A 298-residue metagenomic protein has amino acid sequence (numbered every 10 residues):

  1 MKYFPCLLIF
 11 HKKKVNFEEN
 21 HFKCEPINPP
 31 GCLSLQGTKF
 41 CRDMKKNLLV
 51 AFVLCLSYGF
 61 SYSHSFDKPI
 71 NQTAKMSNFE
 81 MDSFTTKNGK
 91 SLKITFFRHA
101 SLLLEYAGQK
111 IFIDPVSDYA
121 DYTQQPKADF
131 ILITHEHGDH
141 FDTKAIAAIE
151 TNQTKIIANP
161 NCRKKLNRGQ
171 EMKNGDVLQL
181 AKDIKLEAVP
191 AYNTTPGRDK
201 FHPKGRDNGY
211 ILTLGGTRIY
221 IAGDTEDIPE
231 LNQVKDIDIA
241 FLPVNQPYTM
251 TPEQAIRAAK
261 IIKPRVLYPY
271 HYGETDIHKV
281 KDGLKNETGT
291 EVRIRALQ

Functional and structural regions predicted by a protein language model:
K2, R42-N47: Positively charged n-region of N-terminal signal peptides that target proteins for export
V50-G59: Bacterial N-terminal signal peptides
H64-P126, G169-K235, A296-Q298: Core dinuclear metal-dependent hydrolase active-site scaffold
S117-N161, D236-F241: Active-site metal-binding motif and surrounding structural segment of the metallo-beta-lactamase
Y119-D121, H137-F141, R163-K165, D176-L178 (+4 more regions): Active-site environment of divalent metal-dependent phosphoester hydrolases
Q170-I184, K204, I256, K260-Q298: Binuclear metal-ion centers of metallo-dependent hydrolases, dominated by the metallo-beta-lactamase
I211-I262, Y268-T275: Metallo-beta-lactamase
